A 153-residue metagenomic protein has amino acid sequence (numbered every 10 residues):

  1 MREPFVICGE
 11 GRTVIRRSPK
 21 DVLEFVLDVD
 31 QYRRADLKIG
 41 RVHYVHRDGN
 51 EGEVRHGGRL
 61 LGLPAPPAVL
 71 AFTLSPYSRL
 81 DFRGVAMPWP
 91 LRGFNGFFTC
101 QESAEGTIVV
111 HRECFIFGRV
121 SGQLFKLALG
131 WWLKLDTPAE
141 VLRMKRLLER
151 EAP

Functional and structural regions predicted by a protein language model:
M1-N50: Hydrophobic ligand-binding cavity/cleft-lining segments
P4, R33-L37, H43-Y44, D48 (+4 more regions): Hydrophobic-ligand binding "helix-grip"
E10, V109-V110: Hydrophobic residues on conserved beta-strands that form the core of alpha/beta folds
V14-R16, F82-G84, H111-E113, K134 (+1 more regions): Residue-level detection of beta-strand scaffold positions
R17, L91-R92, R119-V120: Residues that form or flank phosphate/diphosphate-binding pockets in enzymes that use nucleotide phosphates
K20-E24, E105, L142, R146: Replace "anionic and nucleotidyl ligands
E53-V54: Short, charged, surface-exposed hinge/linker loops at domain edges that act as mobile lids or interdomain connectors
I116-P153: A conserved amphipathic terminal alpha-helix motif
